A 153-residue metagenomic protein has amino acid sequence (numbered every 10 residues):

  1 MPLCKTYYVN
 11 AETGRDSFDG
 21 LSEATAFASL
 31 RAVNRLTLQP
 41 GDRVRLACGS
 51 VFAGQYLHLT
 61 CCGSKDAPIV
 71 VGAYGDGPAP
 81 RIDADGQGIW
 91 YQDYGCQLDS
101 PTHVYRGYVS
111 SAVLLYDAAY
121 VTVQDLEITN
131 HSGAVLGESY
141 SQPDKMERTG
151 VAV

Functional and structural regions predicted by a protein language model:
M1-P2: Mature N-terminal, pre-catalytic/accessory segment of carbohydrate-active enzymes
T6, L36-G88, L115-L126: Beta-solenoid repeat scaffold
V9-A47, A53: Acidic Gly/Asp/Thr-rich repetitive segments characteristic of extracellular carbohydrate-active and adhesion proteins
T13-L30, A84-H103: Short, polar loop/linker segments at the starts of domains and inter-domain junctions
D19, Y56-L57, D83, A134-Y140: Short, solvent-exposed loop/turn and secondary-structure capping segments
T25, Q55, I69, S111 (+1 more regions): Extracytoplasmic/periplasmic beta-strand context in beta-sandwich domains, especially the cupredoxin/COX2 CuA-binding
V71, H103-V104: Short Gly/Pro-enriched turn/cap motifs at secondary-structure boundaries
W90-L98, V104-V153: Right-handed parallel beta-helix
